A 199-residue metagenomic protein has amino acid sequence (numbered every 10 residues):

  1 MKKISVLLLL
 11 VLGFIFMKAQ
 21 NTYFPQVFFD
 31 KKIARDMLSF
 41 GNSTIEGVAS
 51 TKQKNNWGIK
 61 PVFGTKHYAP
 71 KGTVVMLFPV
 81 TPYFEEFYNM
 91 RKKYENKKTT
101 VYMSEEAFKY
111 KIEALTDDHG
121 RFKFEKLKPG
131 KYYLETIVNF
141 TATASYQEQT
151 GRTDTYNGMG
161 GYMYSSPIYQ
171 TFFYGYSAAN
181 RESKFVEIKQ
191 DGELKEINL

Functional and structural regions predicted by a protein language model:
M1-N21: Bacterial Sec-dependent N-terminal signal peptides
Q20-E95, T143-L199: Primarily secretory-pathway and cell-envelope proteins
Y83-N89, K98-H119: Short, acidic Ser/Thr/Gly-rich low-complexity loop/linker segments typical of extracellular and cell-surface proteins
H119-K126: Short, surface-exposed beta-strand/beta-hairpin micro-motifs centered on an aromatic residue
L127-T136: A short tyrosine-centered beta-strand micro-motif
N139-F140: Short, charged beta-turn/beta-strand-edge "cap" motif at the junction between a beta-strand and an adjacent loop
